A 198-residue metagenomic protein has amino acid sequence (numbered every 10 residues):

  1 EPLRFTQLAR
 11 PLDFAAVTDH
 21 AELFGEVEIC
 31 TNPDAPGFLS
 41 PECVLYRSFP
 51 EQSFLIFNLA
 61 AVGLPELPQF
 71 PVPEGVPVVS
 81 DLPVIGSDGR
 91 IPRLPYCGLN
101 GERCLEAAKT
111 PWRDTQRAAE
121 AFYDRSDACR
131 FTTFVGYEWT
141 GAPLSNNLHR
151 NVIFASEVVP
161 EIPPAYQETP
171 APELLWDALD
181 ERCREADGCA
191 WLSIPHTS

Functional and structural regions predicted by a protein language model:
E1-S198: Extended, charged catalytic domains and RNA/DNA-binding interfaces, predominantly in divalent-metal-using enzymes
